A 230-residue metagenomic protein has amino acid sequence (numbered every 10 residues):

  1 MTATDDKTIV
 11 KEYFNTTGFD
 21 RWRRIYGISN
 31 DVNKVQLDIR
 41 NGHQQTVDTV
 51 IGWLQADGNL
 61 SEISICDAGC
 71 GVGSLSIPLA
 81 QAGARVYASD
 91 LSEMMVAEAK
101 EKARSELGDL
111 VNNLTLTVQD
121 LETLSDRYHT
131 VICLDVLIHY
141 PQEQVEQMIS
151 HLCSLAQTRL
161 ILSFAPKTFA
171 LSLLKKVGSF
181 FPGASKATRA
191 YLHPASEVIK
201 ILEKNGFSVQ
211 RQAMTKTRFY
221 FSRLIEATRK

Functional and structural regions predicted by a protein language model:
T2-C66, V72-L124, E143-Q147, H151 (+1 more regions): Class I (Rossmann-like) S-adenosyl-L-methionine-dependent methyltransferase catalytic domain, capturing the SAM-binding
I132: A conserved beta-strand element that flanks and buttresses the S-adenosyl-L-methionine
D135-V136: Short catalytic micro-motifs in class I SAM-dependent methyltransferases
Y140: Catalytic P-loop NTPase motifs of RecA-like helicase/translocase cores
L155-R159: Short glycine-dipeptide loop
